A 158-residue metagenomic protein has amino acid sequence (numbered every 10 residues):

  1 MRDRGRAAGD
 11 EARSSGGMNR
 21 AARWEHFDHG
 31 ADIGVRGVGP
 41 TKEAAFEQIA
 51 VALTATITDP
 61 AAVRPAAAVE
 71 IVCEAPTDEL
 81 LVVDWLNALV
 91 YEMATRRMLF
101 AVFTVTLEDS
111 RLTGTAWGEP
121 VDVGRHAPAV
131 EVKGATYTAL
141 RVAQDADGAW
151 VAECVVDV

Functional and structural regions predicted by a protein language model:
R2-R4, G16-G39, E43-V158: N-terminal intrinsically disordered, cationic/polar leader segments that include organellar targeting peptides
